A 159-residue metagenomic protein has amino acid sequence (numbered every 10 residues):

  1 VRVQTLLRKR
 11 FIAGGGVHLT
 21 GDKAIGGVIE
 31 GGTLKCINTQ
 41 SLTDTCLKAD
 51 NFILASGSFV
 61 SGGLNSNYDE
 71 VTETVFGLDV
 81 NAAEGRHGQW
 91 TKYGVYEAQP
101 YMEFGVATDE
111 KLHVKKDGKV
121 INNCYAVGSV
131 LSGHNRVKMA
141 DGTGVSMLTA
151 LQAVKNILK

Functional and structural regions predicted by a protein language model:
V1-K159: Residues forming the flavin
